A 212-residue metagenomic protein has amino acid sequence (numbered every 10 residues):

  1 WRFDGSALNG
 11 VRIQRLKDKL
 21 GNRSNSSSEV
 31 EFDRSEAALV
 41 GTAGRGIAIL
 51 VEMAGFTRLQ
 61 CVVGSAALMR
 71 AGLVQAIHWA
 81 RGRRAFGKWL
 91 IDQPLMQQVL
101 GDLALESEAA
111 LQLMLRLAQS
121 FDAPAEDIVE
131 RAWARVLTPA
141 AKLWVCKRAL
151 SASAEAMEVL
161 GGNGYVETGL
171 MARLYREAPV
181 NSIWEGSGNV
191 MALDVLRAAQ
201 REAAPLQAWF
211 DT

Functional and structural regions predicted by a protein language model:
W1-T212: Internal glycine-rich alpha/beta core junctions
